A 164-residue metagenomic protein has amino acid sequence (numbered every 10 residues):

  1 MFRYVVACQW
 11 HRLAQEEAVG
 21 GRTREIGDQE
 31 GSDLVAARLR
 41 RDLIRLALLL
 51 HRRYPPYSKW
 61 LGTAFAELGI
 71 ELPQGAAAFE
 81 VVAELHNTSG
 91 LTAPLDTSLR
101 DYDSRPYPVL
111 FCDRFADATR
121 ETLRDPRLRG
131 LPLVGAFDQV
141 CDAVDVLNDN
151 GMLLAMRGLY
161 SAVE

Functional and structural regions predicted by a protein language model:
M1-R127, A162: Conserved nucleotidyltransferase catalytic core and NTase-mimicking acidic/glycine-rich helix/loop elements in nucleic
F115-E164: Terminal end segments
